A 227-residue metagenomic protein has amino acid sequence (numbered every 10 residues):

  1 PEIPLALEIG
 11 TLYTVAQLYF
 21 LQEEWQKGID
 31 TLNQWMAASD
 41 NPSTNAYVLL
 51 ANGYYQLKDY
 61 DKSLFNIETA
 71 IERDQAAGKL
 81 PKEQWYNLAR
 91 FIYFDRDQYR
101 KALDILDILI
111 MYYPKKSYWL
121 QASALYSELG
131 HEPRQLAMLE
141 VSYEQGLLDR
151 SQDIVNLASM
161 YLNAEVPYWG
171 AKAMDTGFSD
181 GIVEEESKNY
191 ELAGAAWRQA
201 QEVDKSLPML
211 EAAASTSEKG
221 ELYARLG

Functional and structural regions predicted by a protein language model:
P1-G227: Alpha-solenoid helical repeat scaffolds
